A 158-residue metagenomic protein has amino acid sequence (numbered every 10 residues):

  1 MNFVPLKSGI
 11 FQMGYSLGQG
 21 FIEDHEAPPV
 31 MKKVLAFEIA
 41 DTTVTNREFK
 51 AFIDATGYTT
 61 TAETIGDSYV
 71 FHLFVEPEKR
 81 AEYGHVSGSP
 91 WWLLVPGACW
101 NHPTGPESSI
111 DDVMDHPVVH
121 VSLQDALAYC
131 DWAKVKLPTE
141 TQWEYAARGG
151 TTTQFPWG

Functional and structural regions predicted by a protein language model:
M1-M13: Mature N-terminal segment immediately following signal peptide/propeptide cleavage in secreted/periplasmic
I10, L17, T43, T64-G66 (+1 more regions): Short, flexible active-site-adjacent loop segments at beta-strand->alpha-helix junctions, enriched in small/polar
Q12-H25: Acidic/histidine-rich helix-loop elements that form or flank divalent-metal/phosphate-binding sites at the catalytic
I22-G57, H85-T151: Short aromatic-cysteine micro-motif
Y58-A81: Acidic helix-start/capping segments at beta-turn-to-alpha-helix junctions
G150-G158: An exposed tryptophan-centered "aromatic clamp" motif
